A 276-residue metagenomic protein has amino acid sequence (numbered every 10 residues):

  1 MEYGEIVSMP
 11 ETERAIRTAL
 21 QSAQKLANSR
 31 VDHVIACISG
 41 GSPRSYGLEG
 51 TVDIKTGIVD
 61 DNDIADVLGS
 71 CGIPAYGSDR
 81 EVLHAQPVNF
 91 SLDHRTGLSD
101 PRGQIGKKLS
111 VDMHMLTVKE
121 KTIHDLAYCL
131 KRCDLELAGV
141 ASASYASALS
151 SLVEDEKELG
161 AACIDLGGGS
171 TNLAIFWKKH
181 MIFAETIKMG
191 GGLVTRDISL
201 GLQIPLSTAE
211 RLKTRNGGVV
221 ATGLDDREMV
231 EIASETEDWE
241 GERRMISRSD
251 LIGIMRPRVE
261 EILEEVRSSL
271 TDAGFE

Functional and structural regions predicted by a protein language model:
M1-C163, H180-I182, P205-S207, R211-I252 (+1 more regions): Nucleotide/phosphate-binding catalytic cleft detector across ATP-hydrolyzing and phosphate-transferring enzymes
T18, D125, L193-V194, E265: Short Gly/charged-rich anion-binding patches and loops
S39-G40, C163-S170, F176-K179, K188-G192: A short acidic Gly-Thr/Ser loop motif
A184-T186: Residue-level detector of high-confidence beta-strand sites
K188-A209: A conserved active-site cap/scaffold subdomain adjacent to cofactor or substrate pockets
I252-V259, L263: Amphipathic, non-transmembrane alpha-helical scaffold segments
E264-E276: ATP-binding/phosphotransfer module of carbohydrate and carboxylate kinases, centering on a glycine-rich
